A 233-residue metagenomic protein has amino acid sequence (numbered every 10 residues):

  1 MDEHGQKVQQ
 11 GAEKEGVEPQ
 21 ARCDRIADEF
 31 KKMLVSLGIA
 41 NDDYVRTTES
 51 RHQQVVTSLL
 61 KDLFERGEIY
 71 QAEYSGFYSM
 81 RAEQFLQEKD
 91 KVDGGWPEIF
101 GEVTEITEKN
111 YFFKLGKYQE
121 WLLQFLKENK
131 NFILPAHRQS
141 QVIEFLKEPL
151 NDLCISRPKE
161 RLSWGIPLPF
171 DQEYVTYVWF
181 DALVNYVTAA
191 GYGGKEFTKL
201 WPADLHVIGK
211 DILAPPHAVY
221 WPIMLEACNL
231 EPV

Functional and structural regions predicted by a protein language model:
M1-F132, E148-L150: N-terminal, positively charged nucleic-acid-binding surface of large information/translation enzymes
R51-V55, I99-F100, T104-V233: Structured secondary-structure scaffolds
